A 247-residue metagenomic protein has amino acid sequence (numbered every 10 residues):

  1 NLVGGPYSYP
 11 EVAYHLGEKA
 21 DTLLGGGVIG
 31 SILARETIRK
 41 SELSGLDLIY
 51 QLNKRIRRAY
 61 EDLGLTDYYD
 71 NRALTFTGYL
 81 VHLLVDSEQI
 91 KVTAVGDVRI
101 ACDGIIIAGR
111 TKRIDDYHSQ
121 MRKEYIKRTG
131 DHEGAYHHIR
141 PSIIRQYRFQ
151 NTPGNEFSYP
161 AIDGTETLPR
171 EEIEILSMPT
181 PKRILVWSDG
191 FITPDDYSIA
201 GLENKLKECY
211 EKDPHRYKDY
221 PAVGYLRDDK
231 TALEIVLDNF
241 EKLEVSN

Functional and structural regions predicted by a protein language model:
N1-N247: PP2C/PPM-type serine/threonine phosphatase catalytic domain
